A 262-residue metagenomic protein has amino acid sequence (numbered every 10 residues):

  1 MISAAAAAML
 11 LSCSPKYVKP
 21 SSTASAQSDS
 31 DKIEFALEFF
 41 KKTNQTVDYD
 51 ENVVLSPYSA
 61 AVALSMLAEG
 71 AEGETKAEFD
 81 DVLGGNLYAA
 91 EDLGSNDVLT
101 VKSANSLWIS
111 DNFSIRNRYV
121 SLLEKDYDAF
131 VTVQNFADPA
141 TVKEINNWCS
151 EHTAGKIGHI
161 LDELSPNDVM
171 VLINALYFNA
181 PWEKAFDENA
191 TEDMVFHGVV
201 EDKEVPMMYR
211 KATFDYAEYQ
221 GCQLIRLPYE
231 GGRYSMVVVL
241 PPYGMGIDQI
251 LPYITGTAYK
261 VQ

Functional and structural regions predicted by a protein language model:
M1-F136: Detector for small/aliphatic-rich hydrophobic stretches
Q45-D50, Q220-C222, A258-V261: Short amphipathic beta-strand starts and helix->beta connectors
D50, A89-G244: Non-catalytic, conformational "gating/processing" segments within enzyme and secreted inhibitor domains
E72, V200, Q223, G246-D248 (+1 more regions): Compositionally biased, intrinsically disordered low-complexity regions
E183, P242-Q262: Mature, solvent-exposed C-terminal subdomains and processed small-chain segments of exported/organellar
